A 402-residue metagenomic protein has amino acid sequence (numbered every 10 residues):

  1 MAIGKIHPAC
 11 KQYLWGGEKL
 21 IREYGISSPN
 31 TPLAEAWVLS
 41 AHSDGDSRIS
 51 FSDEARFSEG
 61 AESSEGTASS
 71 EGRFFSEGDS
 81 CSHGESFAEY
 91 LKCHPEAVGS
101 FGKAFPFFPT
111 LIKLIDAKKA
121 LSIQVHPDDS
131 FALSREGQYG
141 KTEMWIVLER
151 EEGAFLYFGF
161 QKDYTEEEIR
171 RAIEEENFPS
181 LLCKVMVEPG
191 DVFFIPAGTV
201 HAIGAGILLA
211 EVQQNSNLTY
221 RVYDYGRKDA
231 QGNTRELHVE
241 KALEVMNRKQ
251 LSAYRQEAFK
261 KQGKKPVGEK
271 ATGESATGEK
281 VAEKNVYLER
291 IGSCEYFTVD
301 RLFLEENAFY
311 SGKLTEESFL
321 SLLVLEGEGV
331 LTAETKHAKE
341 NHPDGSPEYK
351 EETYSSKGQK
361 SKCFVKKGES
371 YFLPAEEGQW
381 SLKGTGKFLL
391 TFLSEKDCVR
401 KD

Functional and structural regions predicted by a protein language model:
M1-Y164, D224-K264, G268, V299 (+1 more regions): Transition-metal
S52-S82, K260-N285, E334-K362: Intrinsically disordered, low-complexity terminal tails and inter-domain linkers enriched for S/T/G/P/D/E
F107, I115-A120, Y139, R150-G153 (+3 more regions): Ligand-binding loop in jelly-roll beta-barrel domains
A117-K119, T142-E143, V147-T165, I169 (+3 more regions): Glycine- and acidic-residue-biased ligand/ion/polar-headgroup-sensing regions
E174-Y220: Loop-centered beta-sheet repeat module
L182-F193, K360-E377: Short acidic-glycine-tyrosine-enriched beta hairpin
Q256-G263, V281-E328: Basic, glycine-rich polyanion-binding accessory segments appended to enzymes
L322, A333, F364-K367, Y371-A375 (+2 more regions): Active-site pocket scaffolds in enzymes
